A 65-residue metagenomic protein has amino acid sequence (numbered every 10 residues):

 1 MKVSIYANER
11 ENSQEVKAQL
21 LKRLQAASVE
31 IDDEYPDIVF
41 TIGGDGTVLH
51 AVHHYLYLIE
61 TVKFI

Functional and structural regions predicted by a protein language model:
M1-A26: Short, charged N-terminal beta->alpha structural module
E9, E30-I65: Small-residue-rich beta-alpha loop regions that form the catalytic core of phosphotransfer and lipid-active enzymes
